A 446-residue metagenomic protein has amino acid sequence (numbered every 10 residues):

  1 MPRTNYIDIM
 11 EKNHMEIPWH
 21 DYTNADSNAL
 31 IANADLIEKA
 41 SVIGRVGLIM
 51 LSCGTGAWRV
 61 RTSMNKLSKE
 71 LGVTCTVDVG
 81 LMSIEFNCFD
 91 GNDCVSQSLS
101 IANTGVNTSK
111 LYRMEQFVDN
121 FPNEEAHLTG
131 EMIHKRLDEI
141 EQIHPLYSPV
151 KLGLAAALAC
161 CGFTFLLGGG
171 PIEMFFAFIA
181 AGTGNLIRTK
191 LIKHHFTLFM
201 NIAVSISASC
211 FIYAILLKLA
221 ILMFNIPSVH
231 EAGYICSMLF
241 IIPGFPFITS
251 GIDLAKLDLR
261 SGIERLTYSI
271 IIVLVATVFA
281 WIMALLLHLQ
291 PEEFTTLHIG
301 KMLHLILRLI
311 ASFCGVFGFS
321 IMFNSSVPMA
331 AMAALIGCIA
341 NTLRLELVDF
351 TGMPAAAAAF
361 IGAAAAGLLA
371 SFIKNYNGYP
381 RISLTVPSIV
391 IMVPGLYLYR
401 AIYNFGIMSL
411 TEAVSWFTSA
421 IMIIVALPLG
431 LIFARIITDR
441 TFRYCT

Functional and structural regions predicted by a protein language model:
M1-H134, E139-E141, P145: Soluble N-terminal domains of membrane-associated systems
E131-H144, L158-G169, R188-F196, L286-G300 (+3 more regions): Short juxtamembrane and helix-loop transition motifs at transmembrane-helix boundaries in membrane proteins
L146-T249, I321-F323, V327, M332: Core alpha-helical transmembrane segments of integral membrane proteins
G162-L167, T183-I192, A208, I212-A220 (+7 more regions): Alpha-helical membrane-inserting segments
L166-A180, V229-P243, T295-A311, T351-A365 (+1 more regions): Structural signature of hydrophobic alpha-helical transmembrane segments
A220-V229, L287-K301, N404-S415: Membrane-interface helix termini and inter-helical loops of multi-pass transporters
G233-M238, T249-D253, L257-I272, L335 (+2 more regions): C-terminal transmembrane helix-loop-helix hairpin of multi-pass membrane proteins
T249-F319: Membrane-embedded hairpin module used as a gating/binding unit in multi-pass transport and secretion proteins
